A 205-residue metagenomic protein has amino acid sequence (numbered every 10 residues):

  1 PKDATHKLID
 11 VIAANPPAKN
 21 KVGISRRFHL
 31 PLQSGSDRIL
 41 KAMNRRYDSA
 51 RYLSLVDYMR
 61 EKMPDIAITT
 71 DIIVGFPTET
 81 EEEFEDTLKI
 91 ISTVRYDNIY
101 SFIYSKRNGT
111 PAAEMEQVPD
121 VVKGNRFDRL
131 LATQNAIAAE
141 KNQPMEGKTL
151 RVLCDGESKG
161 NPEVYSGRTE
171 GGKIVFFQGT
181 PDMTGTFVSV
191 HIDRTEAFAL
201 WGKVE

Functional and structural regions predicted by a protein language model:
P1-E81, S92: Conserved SAM/AdoMet-binding glycine-rich loop
D3-K7, R26, L32-M43, V74-E81 (+4 more regions): Flexible glycine/acidic-rich beta-alpha junction loops that bind and position SAM and/or redox cofactors in anaerobic
F28, A50-E61, E85-T93, F102-T110 (+1 more regions): Proteins enriched for Cys/Gly/acidic motifs involved in redox and nucleic-acid/cofactor modification
L30, D71, I91, I99 (+3 more regions): Conserved, mostly hydrophobic/aromatic
T69-T70, T80, T87, T110 (+1 more regions): Ser/Thr-centric signal marking residues that sit in or immediately flank functional binding/regulatory motifs
D71, R95, I103, R194: Conserved functional loop/turn residues at catalytic and ligand-binding sites
A113-E205: Terminal RNA-binding accessory module
